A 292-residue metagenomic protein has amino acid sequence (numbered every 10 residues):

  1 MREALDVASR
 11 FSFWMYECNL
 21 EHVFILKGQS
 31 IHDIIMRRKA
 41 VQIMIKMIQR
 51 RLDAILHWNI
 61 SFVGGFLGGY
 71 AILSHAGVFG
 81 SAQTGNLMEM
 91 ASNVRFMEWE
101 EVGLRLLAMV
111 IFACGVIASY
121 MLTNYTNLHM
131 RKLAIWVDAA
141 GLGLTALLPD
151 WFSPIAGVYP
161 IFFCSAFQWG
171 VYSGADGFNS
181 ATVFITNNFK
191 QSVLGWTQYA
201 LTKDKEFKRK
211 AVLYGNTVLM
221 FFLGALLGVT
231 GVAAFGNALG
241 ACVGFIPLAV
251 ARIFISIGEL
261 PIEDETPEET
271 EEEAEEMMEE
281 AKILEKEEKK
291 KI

Functional and structural regions predicted by a protein language model:
R2-E3, S9-R10, E269, E280: Intrinsically disordered, low-complexity segments enriched in serine/proline and basic residues
R37-E280, L284-E285: Alpha-helical transmembrane segments of multi-pass membrane proteins
K290-K291: Eukaryotic N-terminal low-complexity, Ser/Thr- and Lys/Arg-rich leader segments that predominantly function as
